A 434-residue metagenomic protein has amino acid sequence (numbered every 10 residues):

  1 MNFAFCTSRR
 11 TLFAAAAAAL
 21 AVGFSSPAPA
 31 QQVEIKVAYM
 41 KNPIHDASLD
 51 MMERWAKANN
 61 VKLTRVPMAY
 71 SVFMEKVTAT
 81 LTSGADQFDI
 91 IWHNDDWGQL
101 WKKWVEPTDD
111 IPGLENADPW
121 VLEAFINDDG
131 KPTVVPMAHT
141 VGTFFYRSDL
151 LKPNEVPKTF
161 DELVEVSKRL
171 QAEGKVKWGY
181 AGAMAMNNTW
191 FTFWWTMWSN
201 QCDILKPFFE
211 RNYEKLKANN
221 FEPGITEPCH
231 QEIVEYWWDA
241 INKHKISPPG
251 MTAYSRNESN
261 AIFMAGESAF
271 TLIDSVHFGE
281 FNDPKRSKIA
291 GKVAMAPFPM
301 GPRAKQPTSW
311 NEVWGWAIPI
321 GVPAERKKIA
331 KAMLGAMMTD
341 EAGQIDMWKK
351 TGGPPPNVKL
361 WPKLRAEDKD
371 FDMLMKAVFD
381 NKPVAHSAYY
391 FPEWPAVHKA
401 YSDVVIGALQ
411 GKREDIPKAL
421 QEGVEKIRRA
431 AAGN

Functional and structural regions predicted by a protein language model:
A14-G23: Bacterial N-terminal signal peptides
S26-A30: Sec/Tat signal peptide C-region and signal peptidase I cleavage site
Q31, A58, G130-P132, S148-N154 (+5 more regions): Extracytoplasmic/periplasmic substrate-recognition and gating elements
Q31-E34, E123-F125, A290-M300, W348-D403 (+2 more regions): Long, aromatic- and glycine/proline-rich binding clefts that accommodate carbohydrate-like moieties
V33, D50, R54-W120, T133 (+8 more regions): Extracytoplasmic "Venus flytrap"/periplasmic binding protein-like
N42-K62, V234, Y401: Short, polar/charged alpha-helical segment
N94-T143, K158, E162-V164, T192 (+3 more regions): Hinge/lid segment of periplasmic solute-binding proteins
S167, R211-M251: Glycine-centered hinge/linker elements that transmit conformational signals in sensory and ligand-binding systems
